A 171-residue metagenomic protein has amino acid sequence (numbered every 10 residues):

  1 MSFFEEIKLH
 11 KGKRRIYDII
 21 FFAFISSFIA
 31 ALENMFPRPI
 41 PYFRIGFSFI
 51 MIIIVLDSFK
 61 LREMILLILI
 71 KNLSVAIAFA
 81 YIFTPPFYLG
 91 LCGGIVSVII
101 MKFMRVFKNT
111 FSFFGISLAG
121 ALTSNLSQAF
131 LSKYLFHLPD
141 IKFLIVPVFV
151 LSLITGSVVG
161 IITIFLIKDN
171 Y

Functional and structural regions predicted by a protein language model:
M1-E6, I167-Y171: Short, charged juxtamembrane terminal tails flanking transmembrane helices
S2-K8, R15-I25, L67, L89-T123: Short helix-perturbing small/polar motifs within transmembrane alpha-helices
S2-V55: Hydrophobic transmembrane alpha-helices
Y17, F59-I70: Transmembrane-helix signature of polytopic, membrane-embedded enzymes that assemble or transfer cell-envelope glycans
I29, E33-N34, L56, V75 (+8 more regions): Membrane-water interface at transmembrane helix exits
I29-I45, I70-I99, F136, D140 (+1 more regions): Interfacial aromatic-anchored transmembrane helix boundaries in multi-pass membrane proteins
F47-E63, I100-M104: Generic transmembrane alpha-helix motif of multi-pass integral membrane proteins
T84-Y88, F107-Y171: Membrane-embedded alpha-helical hairpins and interfacial helices in multi-pass inner-membrane proteins
